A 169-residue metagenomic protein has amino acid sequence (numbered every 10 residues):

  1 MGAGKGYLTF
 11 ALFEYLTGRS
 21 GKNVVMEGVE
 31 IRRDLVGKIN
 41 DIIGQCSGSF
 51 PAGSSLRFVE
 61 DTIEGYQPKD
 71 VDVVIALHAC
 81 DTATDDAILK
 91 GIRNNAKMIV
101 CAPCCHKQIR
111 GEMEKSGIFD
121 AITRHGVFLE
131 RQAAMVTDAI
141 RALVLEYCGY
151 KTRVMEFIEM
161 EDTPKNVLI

Functional and structural regions predicted by a protein language model:
G2: Conserved S-adenosyl-L-methionine
K5-G21: Conserved SAM-binding loop of SAM-dependent methyltransferases across substrates and taxa, primarily the Class I
N23-E27: Short beta-strand element of Class I
V29-I169: Class I S-adenosyl-L-methionine
